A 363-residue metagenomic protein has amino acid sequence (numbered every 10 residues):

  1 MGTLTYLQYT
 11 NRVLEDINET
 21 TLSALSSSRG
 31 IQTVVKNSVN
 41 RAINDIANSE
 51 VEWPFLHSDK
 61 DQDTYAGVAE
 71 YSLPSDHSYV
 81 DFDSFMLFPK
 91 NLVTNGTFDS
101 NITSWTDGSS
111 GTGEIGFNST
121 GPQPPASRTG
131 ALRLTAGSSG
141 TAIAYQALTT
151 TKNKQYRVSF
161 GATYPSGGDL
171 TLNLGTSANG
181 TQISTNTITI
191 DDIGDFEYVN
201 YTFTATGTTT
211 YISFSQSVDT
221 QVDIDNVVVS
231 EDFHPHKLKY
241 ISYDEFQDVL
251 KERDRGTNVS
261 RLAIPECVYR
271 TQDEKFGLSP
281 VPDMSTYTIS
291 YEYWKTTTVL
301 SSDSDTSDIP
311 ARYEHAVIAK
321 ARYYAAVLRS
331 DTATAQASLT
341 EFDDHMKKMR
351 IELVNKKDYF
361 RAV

Functional and structural regions predicted by a protein language model:
M1-G96, T103-T106, N186-D195, N226-V363: Glycine-enriched, solvent-exposed interface loops adjoining structured elements
F98, L132, T141-L170, V199-F203 (+1 more regions): Extra-cytoplasmic beta-strand recognition segments
S100-L132: Extracellular glycan-recognition surfaces and repeat-rich motifs
S127, S139, T151-N153, P165 (+4 more regions): Surface-exposed coil/turn segments at beta-strand junctions on protein surfaces, enriched
S138, K152, T163-T171, V218-Q221 (+1 more regions): Extended, low-complexity, turn-rich repeat/linker tracts enriched in Gly/Pro/Ser/Thr and Asp/Glu that occur
D169-G180: Short, surface-exposed beta-strand/strand-loop-strand elements in extracellular ectodomains
L172-L174, N200-V227: Extracellular beta-strand ligand-recognition surfaces/modules
N179-T208: Extracellular carbohydrate recognition and processing domains and analogous Trp-centered ligand-binding platforms
